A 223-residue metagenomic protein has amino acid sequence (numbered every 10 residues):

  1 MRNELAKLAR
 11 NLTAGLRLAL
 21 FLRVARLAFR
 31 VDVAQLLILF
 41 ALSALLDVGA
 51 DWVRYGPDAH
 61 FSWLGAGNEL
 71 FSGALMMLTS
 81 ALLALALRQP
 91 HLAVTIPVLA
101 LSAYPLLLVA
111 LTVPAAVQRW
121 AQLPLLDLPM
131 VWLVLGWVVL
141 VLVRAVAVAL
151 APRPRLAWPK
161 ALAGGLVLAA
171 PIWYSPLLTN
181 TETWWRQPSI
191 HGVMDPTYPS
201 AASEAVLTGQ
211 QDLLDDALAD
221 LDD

Functional and structural regions predicted by a protein language model:
R2-P105: Selected alpha-helical membrane-embedding segments in polytopic membrane proteins
A6, L12, A34, A115-Q118 (+2 more regions): Polar/charged alpha-helical tracts
F21, R54-Y55, R88-Q89, V148-P152 (+2 more regions): Perimembrane helix-loop junctions in membrane proteins
F71-A74, L133-V141, H191-G192: Alpha-helical transmembrane segments and their membrane-interface exit regions
A81-G165, A170-W173: Hydrophobic alpha-helical transmembrane segments and adjacent short intramembrane/lumenal linkers of inner/organellar
I172-N180: C-terminal ends of transmembrane alpha-helices and the immediately adjacent extracellular/lumenal or cytosolic loop
T181-D223: Membrane-interface segments at or immediately adjacent to transmembrane helices that form the boundary between
